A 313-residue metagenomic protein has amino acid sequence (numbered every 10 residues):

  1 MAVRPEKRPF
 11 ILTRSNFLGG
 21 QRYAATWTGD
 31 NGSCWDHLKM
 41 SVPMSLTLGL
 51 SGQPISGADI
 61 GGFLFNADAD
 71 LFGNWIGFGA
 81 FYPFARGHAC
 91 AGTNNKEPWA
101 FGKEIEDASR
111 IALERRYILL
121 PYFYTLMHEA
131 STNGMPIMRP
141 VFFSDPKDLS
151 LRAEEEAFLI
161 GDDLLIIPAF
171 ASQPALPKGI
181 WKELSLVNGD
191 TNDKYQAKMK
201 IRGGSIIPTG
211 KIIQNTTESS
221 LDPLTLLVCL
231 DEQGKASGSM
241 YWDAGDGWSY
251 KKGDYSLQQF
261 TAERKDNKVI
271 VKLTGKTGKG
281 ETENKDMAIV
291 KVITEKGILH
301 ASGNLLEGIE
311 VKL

Functional and structural regions predicted by a protein language model:
M1-I11, N16-T26, H37-M44, L48-A58 (+1 more regions): Catalytic core of carbohydrate-active enzymes
G29-N31: Glycine-rich tight-turn/loop motif centered on a GG-T
T282, L299-L313: A carboxyl-terminal module marker
